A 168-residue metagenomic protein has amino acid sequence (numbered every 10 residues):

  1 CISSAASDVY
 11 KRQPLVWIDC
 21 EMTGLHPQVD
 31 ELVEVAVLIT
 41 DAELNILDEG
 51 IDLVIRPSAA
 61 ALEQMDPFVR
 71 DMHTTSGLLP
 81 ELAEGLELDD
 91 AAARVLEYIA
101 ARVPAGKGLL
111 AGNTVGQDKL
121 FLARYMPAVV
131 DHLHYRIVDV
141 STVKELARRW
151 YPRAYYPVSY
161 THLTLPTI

Functional and structural regions predicted by a protein language model:
C1-Y10, H162-I168: Single conserved hydrophobic/aromatic residue that forms the stacking wall/gate of nucleotide- or nucleobase-binding
K11-I18, M22-L110, V158: Conserved non-catalytic scaffold segment of RNase H-like nuclease domains
E31-V33, R124-P127: Short, glycine/charged-enriched secondary-structure capping and boundary segments
P57-A60, P67-R70, V140-L163: Active-site-proximal helix-loop-helix substrate-binding element of RNase H-like nuclease domains
E87, A91-V95, D118, Y125 (+1 more regions): Amphipathic alpha-helical interface surfaces
L96, A100, G116, P127 (+1 more regions): Amphipathic alpha-helical core segments of compact helical bundles
G106-V115, K119-Y125, A154-L163: Acidic, Mg2+-coordinating catalytic module of metal-dependent nucleases/exonucleases that use a two-metal-ion mechanism
M126-I137: A short alpha->loop->secondary-structure connector
